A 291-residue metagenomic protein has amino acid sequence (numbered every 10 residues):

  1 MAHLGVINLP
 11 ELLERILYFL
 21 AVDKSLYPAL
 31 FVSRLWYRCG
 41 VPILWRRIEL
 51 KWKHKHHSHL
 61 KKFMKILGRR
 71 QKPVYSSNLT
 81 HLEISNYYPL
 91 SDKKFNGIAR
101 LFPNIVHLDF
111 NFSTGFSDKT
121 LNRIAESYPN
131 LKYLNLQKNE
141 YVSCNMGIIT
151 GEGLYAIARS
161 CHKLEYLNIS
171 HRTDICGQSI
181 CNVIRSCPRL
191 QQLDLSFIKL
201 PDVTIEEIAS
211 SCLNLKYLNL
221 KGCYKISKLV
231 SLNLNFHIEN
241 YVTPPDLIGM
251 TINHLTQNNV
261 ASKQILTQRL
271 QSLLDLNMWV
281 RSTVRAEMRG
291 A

Functional and structural regions predicted by a protein language model:
M1-A99, N104-H107, N111-A125, N130-L136 (+4 more regions): N-terminal adaptor-interaction module of cullin-RING ubiquitin ligase components
L12, K62, R123, Q137 (+3 more regions): C-terminal capping region of solenoid repeat domains
A21, Y87-L90, S113-F116, R172-I175 (+2 more regions): Short beta->alpha connector loops
